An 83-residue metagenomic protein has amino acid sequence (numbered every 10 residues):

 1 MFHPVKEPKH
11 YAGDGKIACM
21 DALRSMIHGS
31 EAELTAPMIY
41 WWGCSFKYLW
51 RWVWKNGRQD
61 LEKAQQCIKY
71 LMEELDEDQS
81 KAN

Functional and structural regions predicted by a protein language model:
M1-N83: Intrinsically disordered, low-complexity regulatory regions that flank transcription factor DNA-binding cores
